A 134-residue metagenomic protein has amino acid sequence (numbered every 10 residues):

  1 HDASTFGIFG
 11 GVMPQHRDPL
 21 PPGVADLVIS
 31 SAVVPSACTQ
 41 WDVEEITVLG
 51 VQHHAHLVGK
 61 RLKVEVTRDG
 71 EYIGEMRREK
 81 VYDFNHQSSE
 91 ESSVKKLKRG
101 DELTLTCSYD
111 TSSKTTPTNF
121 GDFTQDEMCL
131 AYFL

Functional and structural regions predicted by a protein language model:
H1-L134: Beta-strand-centric surfaces of beta-sandwich/beta-rich domains
